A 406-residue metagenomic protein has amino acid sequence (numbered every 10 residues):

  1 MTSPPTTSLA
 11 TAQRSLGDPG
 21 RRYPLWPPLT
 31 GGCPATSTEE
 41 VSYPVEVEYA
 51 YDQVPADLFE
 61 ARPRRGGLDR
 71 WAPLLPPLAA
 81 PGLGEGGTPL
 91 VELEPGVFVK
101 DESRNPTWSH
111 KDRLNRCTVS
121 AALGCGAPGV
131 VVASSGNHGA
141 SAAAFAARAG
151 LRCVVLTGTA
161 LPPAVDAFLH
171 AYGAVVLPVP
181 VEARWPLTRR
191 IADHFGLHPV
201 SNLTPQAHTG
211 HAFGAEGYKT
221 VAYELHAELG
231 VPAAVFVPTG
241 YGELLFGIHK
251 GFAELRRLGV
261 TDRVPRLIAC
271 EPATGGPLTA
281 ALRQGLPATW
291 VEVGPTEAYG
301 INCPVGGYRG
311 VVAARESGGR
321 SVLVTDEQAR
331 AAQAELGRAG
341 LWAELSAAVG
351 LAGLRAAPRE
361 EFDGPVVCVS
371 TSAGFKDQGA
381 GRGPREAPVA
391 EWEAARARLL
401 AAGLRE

Functional and structural regions predicted by a protein language model:
M1-E406: PLP-dependent amino-acid enzyme catalytic core
